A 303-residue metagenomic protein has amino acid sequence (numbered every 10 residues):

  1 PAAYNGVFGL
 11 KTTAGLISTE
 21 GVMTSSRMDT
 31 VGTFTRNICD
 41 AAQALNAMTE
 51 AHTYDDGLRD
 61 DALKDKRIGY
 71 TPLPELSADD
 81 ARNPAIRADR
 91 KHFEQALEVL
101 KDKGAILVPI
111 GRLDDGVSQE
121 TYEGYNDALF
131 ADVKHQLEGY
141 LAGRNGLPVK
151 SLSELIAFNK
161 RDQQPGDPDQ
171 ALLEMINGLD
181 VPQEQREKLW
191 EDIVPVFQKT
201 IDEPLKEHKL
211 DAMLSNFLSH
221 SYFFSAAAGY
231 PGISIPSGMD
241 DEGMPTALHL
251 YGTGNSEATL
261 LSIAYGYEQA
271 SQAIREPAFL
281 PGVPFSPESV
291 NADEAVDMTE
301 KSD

Functional and structural regions predicted by a protein language model:
P1-A3, E20, T121, S225-A228 (+1 more regions): Short, solvent-exposed loop/turn and secondary-structure capping segments
Y4, F8-K91, V117, S271-S302: A short helix-breaking turn/cap at a secondary-structure junction
N5-G9, N126-D127, Y251-G252: Short, hinge-like loop/turn segments at secondary-structure boundaries
M23, R36-D55, D80-S118, D127-A157: Acidic-enriched catalytic cores of C-N bond-cleaving enzymes acting on peptides and small amides
S25-G32, E120-E123, P245-G252: Short beta-alpha connecting loops at secondary-structure transitions that line or flank enzyme active sites
N37, D65-K66, K103-I106, H208-A212 (+1 more regions): Loop/turn elements at helix/coil->beta-strand transitions in domains of secreted/extracellular proteins
A42, M48, E174-D303: Glycine-rich, small-residue loops and helix-cap segments that act as flexible hinges at active-site edges
D65-L73, D127-V196, P236, D240 (+1 more regions): Short helix-loop capping/hinge segments that flank enzyme active sites or metal/cofactor-binding pockets
